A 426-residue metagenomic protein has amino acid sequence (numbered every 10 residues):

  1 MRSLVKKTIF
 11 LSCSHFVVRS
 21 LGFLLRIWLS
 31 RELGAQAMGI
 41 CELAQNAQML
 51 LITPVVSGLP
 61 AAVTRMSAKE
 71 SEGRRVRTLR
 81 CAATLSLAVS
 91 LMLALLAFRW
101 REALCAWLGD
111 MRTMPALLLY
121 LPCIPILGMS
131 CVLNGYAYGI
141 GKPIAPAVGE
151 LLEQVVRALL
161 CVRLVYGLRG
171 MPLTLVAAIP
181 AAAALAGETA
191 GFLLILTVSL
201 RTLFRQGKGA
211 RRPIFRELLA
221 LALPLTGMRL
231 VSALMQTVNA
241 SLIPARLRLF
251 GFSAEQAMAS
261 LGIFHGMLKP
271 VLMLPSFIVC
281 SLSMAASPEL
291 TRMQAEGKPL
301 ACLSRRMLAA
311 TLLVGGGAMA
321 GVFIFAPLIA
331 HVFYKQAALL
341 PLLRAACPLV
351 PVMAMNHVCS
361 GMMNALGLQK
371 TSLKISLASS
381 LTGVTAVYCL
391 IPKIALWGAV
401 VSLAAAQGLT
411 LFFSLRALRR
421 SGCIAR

Functional and structural regions predicted by a protein language model:
S3-P60, A94, F98, L223-R246: Signature of the first transmembrane helix
K7-G22, A183-S199, R212-M284: Transmembrane helical elements of multi-pass membrane transporters/channels
V18, G22, V56-T64, L119-Y138 (+6 more regions): Short runs within selected transmembrane alpha-helices of multi-pass transporters and secretion channels
E32-A35, D110, G139-I140, T174 (+2 more regions): Helix-loop interface residues and adjacent transmembrane-helix termini in multi-pass membrane transporters, primarily
V56-E70, L272-E296: Helix-loop junctions and terminal segments of transmembrane helices in multi-pass membrane transport/translocation
L59-E102, P115, G128, E296-A318: Membrane-water interface segments that mark the loop-to-transmembrane alpha-helix transition
S90-G227: Hydrophobic transmembrane helix module of multi-pass membrane transport proteins
R101-Y120, G262, I324-P351: Interfacial segments at transmembrane-helix termini and the short loops linking adjacent helices
